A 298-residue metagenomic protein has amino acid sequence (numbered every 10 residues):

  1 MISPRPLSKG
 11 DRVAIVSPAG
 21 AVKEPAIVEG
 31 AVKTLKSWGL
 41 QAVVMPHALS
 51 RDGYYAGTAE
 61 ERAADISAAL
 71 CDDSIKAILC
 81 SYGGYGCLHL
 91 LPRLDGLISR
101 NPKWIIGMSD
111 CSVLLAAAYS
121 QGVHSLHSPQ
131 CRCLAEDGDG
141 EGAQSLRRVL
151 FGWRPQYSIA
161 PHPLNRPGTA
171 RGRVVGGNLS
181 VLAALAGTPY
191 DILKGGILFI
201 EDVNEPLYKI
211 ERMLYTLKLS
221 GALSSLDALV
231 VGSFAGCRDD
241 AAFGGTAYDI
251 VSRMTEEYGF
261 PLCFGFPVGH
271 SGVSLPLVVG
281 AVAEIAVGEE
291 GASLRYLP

Functional and structural regions predicted by a protein language model:
M1-S74: ATP/NTP phosphate-donor binding region
D72-K76, S225-L226: Short acidic/histidine-rich motifs immediately flanking catalytic phosphotransfer sites in two-component signaling
A77-L88, M108: N-terminal glycine-rich "phosphate-gripper" loop used for MgATP/nucleotide binding and carboxylate activation
G83-R100: Short Gly/Thr/Asp-enriched flexible loops that form oxyanion-binding sites at enzyme active sites
G96-A117, H124-Q130, P261: Short, acidic/small-residue loops that bind anionic groups at enzyme active sites
V123-G187: Conserved anion/nucleotide-ligand pocket segment
L193-G245: Internal helical hairpin/lid segments
G236-P298: ATP/nucleoside-binding phosphotransfer catalytic cores, i.e., glycine-rich phosphate-binding loops
